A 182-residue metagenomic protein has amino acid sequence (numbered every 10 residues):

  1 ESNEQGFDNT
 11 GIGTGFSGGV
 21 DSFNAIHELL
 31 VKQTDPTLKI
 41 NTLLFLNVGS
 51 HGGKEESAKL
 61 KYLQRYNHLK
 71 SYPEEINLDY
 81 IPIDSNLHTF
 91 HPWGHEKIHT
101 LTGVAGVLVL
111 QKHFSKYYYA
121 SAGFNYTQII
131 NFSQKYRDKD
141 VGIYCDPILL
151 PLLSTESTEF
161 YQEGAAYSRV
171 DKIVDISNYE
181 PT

Functional and structural regions predicted by a protein language model:
E1-G15, V20, N24-T182: Nucleotide-activated chemistry modules centered on ATP-dependent adenylation/adenylyltransferase
